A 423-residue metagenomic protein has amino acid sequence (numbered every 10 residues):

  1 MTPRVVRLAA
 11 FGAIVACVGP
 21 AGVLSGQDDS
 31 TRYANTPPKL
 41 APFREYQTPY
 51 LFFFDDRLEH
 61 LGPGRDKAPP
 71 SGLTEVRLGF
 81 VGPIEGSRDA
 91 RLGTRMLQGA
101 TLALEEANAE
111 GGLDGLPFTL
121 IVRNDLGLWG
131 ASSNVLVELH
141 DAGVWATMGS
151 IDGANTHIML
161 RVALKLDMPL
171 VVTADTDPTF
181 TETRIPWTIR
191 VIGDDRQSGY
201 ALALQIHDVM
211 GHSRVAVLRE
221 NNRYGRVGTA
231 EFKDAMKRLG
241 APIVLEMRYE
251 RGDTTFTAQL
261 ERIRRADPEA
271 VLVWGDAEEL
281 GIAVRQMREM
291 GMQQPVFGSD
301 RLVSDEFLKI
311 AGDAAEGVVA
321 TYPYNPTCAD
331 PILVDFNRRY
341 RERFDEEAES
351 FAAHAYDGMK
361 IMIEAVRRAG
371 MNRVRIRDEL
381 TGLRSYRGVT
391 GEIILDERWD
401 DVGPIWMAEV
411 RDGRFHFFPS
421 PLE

Functional and structural regions predicted by a protein language model:
T2-P3, R7-C17, G22-E423: Extracytosolic ligand-binding ectodomains
